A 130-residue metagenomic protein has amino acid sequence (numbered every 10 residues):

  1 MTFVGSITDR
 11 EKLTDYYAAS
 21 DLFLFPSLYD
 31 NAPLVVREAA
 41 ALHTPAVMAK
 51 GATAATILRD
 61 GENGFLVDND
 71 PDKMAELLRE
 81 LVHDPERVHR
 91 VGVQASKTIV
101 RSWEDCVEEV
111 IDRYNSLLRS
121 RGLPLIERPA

Functional and structural regions predicted by a protein language model:
M1-I7: Nucleotide-activated donor-binding/catalytic signature segment of Leloir-type glycosyltransferases, i.e., the conserved
T14, V36-A41, A55-T56, E62: Short alpha-helical segment that forms part of, or immediately flanks, the ligand-binding pocket in carbohydrate-active
D15-S20: Short alpha-helical donor nucleotide-sugar binding micro-motif in glycosyltransferases
L28: Aromatic "clamp/platform" in nucleotide-sugar-dependent glycosyltransferases that forms part of the donor/acceptor
P45-A49: Short hydrophobic beta-strand element within catalytic cores of glycosyltransferases and related nucleotide-activated
D60-G61, F65-P71, E80-P85: Conserved acidic donor-binding segment of nucleotide-sugar-dependent glycosyltransferases
K73, R87-R101: A short, well-ordered alpha-helix in the C-terminal region of glycosyltransferases
W103-A130: C-terminal alpha-helical cap of glycosyltransferases
